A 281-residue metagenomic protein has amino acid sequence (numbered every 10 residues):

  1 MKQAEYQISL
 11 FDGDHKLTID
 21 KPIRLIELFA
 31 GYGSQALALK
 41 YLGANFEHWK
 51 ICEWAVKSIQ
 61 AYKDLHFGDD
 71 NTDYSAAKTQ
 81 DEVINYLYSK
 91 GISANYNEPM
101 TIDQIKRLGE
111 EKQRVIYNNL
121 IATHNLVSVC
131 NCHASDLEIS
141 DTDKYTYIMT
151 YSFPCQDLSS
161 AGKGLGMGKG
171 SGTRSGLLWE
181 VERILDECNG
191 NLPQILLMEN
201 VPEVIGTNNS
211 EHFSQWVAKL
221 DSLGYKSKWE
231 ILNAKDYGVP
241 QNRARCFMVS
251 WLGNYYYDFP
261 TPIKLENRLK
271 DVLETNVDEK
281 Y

Functional and structural regions predicted by a protein language model:
M1-W49, I59, I92-Y96, R107-E111 (+3 more regions): S-adenosyl-L-methionine-dependent DNA methyltransferase catalytic core
L25, M149, L196: Receiver (REC) domain switch-region micro-motif
G31, C52-E53, S128, L196-N200: Active-site beta-strand/loop signature of hydrolases that rely on acidic residues for catalysis
L37-Y41, D64, R183-D186, A218: Short, well-ordered alpha-helices that flank and scaffold nucleotide-derived cofactor binding pockets
Y41-D141: Glycine-rich phosphate-binding loop and adjoining beta1-alpha1-beta2 segment of Rossmann-like nucleotide-binding folds
W49, T123, T146-Y147, Q194: Conserved acidic residues
C132-T146, L158-Y281: Class I S-adenosyl-L-methionine
